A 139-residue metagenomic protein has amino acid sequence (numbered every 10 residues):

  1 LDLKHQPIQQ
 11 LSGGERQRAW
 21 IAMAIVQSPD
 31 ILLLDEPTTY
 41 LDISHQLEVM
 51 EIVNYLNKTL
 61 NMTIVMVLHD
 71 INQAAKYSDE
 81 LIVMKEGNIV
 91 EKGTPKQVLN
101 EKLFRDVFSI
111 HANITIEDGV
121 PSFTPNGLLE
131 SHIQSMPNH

Functional and structural regions predicted by a protein language model:
P7-L11, E15: Conserved ABC ATPase signature
S28: Conserved catalytic motifs of ABC-family nucleotide-binding domains
L32-E36: Catalytic Walker B motif of ABC-type/P-loop ATPase nucleotide-binding domains
L47-L60: Helical segment within the ABC ATPase nucleotide-binding domain
K92-G93: ABC ATPase "signature
V107-H139: ABC ATPase nucleotide-binding domains
